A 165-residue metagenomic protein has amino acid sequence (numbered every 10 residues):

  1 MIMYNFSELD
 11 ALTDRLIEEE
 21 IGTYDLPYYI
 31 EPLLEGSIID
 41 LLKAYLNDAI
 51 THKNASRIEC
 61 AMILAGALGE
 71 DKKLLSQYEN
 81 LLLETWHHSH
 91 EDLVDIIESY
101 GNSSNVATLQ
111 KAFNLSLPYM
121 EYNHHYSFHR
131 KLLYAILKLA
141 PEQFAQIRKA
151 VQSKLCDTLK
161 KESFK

Functional and structural regions predicted by a protein language model:
I2-A11, E18, H125-S127, V151 (+1 more regions): Alpha-helical scaffold domains
I2-L9, G36-D48, G69-L83, N102-S116 (+1 more regions): Amphipathic alpha-helical scaffolding segments comprising HEAT/armadillo-like alpha-solenoid repeats
N5-E8, I21-D25, N54: A diffuse structural propensity rather than consistent per-protein peaks
R15, T23-G36, D48, S56-E70 (+4 more regions): Structural detector for internal amphipathic alpha-helices that build alpha-solenoid repeat scaffolds
N54, T85-W86, L117, H125 (+1 more regions): Short inter-helical turns and helix N-cap capping residues of alpha-solenoid HEAT/ARM repeat scaffolds
A145-K165: Alpha-helical oligomerization segments
